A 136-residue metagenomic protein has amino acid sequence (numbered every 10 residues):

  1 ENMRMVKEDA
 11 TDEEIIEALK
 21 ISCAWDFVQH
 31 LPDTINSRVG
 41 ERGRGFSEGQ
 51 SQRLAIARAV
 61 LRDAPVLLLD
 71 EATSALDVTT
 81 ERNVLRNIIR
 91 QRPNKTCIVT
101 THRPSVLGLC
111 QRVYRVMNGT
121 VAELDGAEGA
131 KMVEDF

Functional and structural regions predicted by a protein language model:
E1-E41, L85-R86, N94: ABC ATPase nucleotide-binding domain helical subdomain, centered on the C-loop/LSGGQ "ABC signature"
L54, A59-R62: Hydrophobic/aromatic position at a conserved helix-loop-beta junction within ABC-family ATPase nucleotide-binding
L61-P65, N94: A short, proline-enriched helix->beta-strand linker immediately N-terminal to the Walker B motif in ABC-type P-loop
L67-E71: Catalytic Walker B motif of ABC-type/P-loop ATPase nucleotide-binding domains
V78-T80: Helix N-cap at the start of a conserved alpha-helix in ABC-type nucleotide-binding domains
I89-T101, L107: Conserved catalytic loops of ABC-family nucleotide-binding domains
V116-F136: Conserved beta-strand-loop-alpha-helix hinge in the C-terminal portion of ABC ATPase nucleotide-binding domains
